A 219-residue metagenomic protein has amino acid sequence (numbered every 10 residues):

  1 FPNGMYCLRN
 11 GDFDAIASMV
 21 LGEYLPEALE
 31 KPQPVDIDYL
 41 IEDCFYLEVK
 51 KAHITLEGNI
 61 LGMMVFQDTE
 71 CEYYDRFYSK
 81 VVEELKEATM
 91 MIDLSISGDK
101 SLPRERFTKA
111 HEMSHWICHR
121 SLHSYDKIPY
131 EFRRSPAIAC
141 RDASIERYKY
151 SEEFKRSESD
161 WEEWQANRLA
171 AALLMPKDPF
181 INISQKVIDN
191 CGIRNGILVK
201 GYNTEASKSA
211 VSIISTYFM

Functional and structural regions predicted by a protein language model:
F1-M219: Active-site hotspot residues in diverse enzymes, especially metal/ion-binding acidic/histidine motifs
